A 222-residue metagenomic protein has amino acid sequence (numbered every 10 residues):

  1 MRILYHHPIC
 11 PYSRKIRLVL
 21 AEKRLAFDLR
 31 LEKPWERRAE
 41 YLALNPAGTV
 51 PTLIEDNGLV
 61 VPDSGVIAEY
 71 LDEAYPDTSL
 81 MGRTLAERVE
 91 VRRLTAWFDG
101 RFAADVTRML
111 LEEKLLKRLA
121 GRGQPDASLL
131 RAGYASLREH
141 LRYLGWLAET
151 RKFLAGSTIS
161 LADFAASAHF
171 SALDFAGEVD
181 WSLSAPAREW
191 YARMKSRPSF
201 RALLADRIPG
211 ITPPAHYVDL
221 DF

Functional and structural regions predicted by a protein language model:
M1-R131, D221-F222: GST-like domain detector, emphasizing the conserved glutathione-binding G-site in the N-terminal thioredoxin-like
P34-W35, I159, P209-G210: Positions that flank functional sites
E90-R93, E189, A202: Short, solvent-exposed alpha-helical surface patches in well-structured domains
F98-S196: GST-like fold's C-terminal all-alpha helical module
R197-P198, A202-L203: A late-sequence structural motif
R207-F222: Acidic/histidine-enriched, glycine/proline-rich intrinsically disordered or flexible terminal extensions
